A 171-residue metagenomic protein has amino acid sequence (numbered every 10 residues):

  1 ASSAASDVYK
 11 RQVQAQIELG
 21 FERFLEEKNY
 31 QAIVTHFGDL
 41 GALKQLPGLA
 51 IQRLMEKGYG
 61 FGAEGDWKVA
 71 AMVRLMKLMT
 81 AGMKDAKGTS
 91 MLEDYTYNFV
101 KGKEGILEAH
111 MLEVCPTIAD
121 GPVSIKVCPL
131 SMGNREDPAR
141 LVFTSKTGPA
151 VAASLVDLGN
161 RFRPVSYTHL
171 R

Functional and structural regions predicted by a protein language model:
A1-A5, Y9, H169: Single conserved hydrophobic/aromatic residue that forms the stacking wall/gate of nucleotide- or nucleobase-binding
V13-R171: Anaerobic metallocofactor- and corrinoid-dependent redox/one-carbon enzyme cores, especially those from methanogenesis
